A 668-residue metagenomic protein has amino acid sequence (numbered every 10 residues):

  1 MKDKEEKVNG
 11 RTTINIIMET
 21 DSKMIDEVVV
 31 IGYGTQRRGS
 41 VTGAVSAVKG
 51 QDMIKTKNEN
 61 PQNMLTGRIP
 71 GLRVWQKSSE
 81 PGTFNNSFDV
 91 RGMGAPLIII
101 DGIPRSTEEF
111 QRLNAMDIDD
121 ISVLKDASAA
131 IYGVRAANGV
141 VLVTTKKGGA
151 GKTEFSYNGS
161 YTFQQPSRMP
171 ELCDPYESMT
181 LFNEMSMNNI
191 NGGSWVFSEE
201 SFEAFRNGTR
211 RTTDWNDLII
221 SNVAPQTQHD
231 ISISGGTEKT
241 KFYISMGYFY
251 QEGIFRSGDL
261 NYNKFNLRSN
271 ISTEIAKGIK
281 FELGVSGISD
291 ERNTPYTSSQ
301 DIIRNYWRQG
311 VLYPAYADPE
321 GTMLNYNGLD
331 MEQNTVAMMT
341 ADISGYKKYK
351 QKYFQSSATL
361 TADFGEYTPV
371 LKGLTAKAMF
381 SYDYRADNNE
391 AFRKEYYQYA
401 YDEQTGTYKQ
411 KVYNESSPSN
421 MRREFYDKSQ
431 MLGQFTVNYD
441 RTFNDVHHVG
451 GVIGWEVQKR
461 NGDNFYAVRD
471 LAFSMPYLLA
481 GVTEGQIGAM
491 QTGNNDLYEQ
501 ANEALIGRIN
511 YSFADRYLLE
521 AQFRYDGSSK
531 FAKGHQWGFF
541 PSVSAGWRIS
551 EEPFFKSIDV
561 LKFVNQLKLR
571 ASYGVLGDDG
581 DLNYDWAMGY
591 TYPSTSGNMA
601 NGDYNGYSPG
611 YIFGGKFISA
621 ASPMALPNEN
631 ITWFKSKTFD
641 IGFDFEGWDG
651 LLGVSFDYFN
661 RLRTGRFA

Functional and structural regions predicted by a protein language model:
M1-E252, R256-R268, K280-E282: Short, small/polar-rich motifs associated with maturation and membrane association, primarily at protein termini
M53, N270-I279, G284-S289, P295-R308 (+3 more regions): Extracellular/periplasmic, surface-exposed regions of secreted and cell-surface proteins
I100, K277, P319: Short, ordered coil/turn segments that flank beta-strands lining enzyme active or ligand-binding pockets
I190-T213, Q228, D301-A337: Acidic, glycine-rich flexible loop segments
